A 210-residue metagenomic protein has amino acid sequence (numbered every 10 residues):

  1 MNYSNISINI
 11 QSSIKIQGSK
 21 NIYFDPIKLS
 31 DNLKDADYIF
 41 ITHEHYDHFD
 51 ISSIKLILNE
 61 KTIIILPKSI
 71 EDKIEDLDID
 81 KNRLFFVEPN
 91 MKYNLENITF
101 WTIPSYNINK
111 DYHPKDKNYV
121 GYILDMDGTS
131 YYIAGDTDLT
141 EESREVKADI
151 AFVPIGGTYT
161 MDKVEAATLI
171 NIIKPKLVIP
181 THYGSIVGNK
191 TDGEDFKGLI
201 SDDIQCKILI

Functional and structural regions predicted by a protein language model:
M1, I6-S7, D78-L95, R144 (+2 more regions): Binuclear metal-ion centers of metallo-dependent hydrolases, dominated by the metallo-beta-lactamase
M1-K34, F85-K147, M161, I210: Core dinuclear metal-dependent hydrolase active-site scaffold
I16, H43, D50, F100 (+3 more regions): Divalent metal-coordination and catalytic microenvironments
N21-I22, Y38, I150, L177: Short, Asp-centered acidic motifs that coordinate Mg2+ and/or phosphate in catalytic or ligand-binding sites
F24-D25, F40-I41, W101-S105, V153 (+1 more regions): Redox-cofactor binding/interface segments in oxidoreductases and associated redox assembly factors
I27-K73, F85, K147-F152: Active-site metal-binding motif and surrounding structural segment of the metallo-beta-lactamase
I54-D72, L77-I108, V120-Y122, E194: Portal/gating segments that form or line small-molecule/metal binding sites
I123-K176, P180-N189: Metallo-beta-lactamase
